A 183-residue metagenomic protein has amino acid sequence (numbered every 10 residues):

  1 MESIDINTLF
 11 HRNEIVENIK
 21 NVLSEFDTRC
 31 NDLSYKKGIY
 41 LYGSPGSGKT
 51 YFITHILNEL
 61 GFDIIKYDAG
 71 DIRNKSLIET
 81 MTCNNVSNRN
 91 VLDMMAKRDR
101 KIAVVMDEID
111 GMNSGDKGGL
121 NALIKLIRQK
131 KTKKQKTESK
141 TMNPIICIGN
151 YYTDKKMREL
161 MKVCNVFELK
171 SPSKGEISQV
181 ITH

Functional and structural regions predicted by a protein language model:
E2-G38, N88-V91: Pre-Walker A (pre-P-loop) alpha-helix and adjacent loop at the N terminus of AAA/AAA+ ATPase modules, a conserved
L33-I39, R100, N143: Pre-Walker A (Motif I) flank of P-loop NTPase domains
Y35-Y67: Walker A/P-loop
K66-D99, K117-G118: Short glycine-rich substrate-engagement loop in P-loop NTPases that contacts/grips substrate
Y67-D71, C147-N150, N165-I177: Conserved AAA+ ATPase "SRH/arginine-finger" region at the nucleotide-binding site
M106-D107, G111-M142: Conserved catalytic/switch belt of AAA+ P-loop NTPases
D107-I109, C147-Y152: A short beta-strand-to-loop transition that corresponds to the Sensor-1 phosphate-sensing loop of AAA+ P-loop ATPases
Y152-C164: Short regulatory helix/loop adjacent to the ATP-binding pocket of P-loop NTPases
